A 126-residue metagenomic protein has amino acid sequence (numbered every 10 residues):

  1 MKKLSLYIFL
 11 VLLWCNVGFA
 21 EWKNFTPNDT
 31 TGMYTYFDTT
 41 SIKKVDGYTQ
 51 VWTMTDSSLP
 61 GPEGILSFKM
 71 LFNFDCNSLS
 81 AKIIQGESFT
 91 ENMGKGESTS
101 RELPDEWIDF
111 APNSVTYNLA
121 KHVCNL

Functional and structural regions predicted by a protein language model:
M1-K2, W22: N-terminal hydrophobic targeting signals that begin at the initiator methionine
K2-K3, K69: Basic side chains
L4-C15: Sec-dependent N-terminal signal peptides
V17-M70, D75-L126: N-terminal secretory-pathway/extracellular module detecting exported/lumenal segments and adjacent signal-anchor/first
